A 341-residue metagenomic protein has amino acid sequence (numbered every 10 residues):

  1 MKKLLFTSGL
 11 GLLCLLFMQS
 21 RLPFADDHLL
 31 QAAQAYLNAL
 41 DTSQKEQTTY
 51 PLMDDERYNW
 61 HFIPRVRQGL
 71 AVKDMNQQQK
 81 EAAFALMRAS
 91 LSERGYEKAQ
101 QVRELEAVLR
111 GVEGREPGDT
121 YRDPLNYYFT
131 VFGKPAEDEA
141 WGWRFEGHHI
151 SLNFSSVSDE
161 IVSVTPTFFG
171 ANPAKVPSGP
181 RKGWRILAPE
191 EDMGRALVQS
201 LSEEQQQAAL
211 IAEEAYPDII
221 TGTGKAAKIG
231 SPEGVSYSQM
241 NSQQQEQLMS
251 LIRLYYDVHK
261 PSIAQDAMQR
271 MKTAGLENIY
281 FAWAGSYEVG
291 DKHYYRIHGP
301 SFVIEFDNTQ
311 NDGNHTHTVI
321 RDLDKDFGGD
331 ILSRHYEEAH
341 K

Functional and structural regions predicted by a protein language model:
L4, S8-D27: Bacterial Sec-dependent signal peptides at the C-terminal "C-region" and cleavage site
L22-S92, Y96-L187, E191-K341: A cross-kingdom marker for long, charged
